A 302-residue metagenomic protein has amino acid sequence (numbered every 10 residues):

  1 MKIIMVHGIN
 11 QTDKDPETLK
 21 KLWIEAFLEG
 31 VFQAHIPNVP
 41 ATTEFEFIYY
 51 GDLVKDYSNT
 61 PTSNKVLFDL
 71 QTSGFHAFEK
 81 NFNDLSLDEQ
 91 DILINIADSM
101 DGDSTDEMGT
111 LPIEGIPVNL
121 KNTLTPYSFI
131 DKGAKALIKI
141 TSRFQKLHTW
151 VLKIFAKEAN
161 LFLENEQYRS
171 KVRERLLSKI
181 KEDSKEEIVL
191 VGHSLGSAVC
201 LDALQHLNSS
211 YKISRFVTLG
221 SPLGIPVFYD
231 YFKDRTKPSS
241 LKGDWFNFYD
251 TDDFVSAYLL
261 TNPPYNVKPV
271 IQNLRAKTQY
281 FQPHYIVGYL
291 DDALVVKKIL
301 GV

Functional and structural regions predicted by a protein language model:
M1-G51, K55-T60, N119-V191, A198-V302: Lipid deacylating catalytic domains
F45-T141: Non-catalytic, alpha-helical, charged scaffold/linker segments that couple or flank catalytic or architectural cores
